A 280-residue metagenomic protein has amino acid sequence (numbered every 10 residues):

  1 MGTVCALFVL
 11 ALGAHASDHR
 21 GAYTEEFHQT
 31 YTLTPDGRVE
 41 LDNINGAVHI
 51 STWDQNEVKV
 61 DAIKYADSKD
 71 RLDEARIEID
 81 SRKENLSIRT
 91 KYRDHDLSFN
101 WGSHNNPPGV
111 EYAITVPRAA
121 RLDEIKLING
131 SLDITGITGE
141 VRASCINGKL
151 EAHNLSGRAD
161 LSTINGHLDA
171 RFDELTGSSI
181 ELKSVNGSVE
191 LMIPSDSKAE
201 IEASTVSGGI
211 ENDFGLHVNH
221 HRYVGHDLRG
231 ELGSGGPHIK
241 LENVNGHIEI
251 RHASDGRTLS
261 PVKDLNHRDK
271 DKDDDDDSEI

Functional and structural regions predicted by a protein language model:
M1-I280: Intrinsically disordered, low-complexity terminal regions
